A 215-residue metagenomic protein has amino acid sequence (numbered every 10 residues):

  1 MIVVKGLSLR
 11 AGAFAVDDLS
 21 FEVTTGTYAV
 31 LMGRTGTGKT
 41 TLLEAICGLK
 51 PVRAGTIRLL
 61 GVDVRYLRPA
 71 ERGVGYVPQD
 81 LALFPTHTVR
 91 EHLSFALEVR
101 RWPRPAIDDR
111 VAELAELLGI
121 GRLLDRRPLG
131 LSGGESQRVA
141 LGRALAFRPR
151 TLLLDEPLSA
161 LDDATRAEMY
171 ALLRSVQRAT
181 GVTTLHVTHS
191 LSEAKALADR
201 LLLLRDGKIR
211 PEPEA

Functional and structural regions predicted by a protein language model:
C47: Helix-to-loop junction immediately C-terminal to a conserved catalytic motif
D63-Y76, V99, R104: ABC ATPase NBD coupling module
P105-L123, R174-S175: Conserved ABC ATPase "signature" region
R127-L131, E135: Conserved ABC ATPase signature
A146-R150: A short, proline-enriched helix->beta-strand linker immediately N-terminal to the Walker B motif in ABC-type P-loop
L152-E156: Catalytic Walker B motif of ABC-type/P-loop ATPase nucleotide-binding domains
G181-V187: Conserved H-loop
